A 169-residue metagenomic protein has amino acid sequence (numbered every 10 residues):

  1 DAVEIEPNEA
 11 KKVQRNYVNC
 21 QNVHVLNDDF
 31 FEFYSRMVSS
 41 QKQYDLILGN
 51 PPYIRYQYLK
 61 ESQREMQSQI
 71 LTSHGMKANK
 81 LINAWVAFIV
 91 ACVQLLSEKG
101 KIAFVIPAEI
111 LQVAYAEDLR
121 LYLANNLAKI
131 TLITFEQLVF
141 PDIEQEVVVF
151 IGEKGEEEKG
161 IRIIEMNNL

Functional and structural regions predicted by a protein language model:
V3-K12, Y17, N22, D28-L169: Signature of N6-adenine DNA methyltransferases within the class I
